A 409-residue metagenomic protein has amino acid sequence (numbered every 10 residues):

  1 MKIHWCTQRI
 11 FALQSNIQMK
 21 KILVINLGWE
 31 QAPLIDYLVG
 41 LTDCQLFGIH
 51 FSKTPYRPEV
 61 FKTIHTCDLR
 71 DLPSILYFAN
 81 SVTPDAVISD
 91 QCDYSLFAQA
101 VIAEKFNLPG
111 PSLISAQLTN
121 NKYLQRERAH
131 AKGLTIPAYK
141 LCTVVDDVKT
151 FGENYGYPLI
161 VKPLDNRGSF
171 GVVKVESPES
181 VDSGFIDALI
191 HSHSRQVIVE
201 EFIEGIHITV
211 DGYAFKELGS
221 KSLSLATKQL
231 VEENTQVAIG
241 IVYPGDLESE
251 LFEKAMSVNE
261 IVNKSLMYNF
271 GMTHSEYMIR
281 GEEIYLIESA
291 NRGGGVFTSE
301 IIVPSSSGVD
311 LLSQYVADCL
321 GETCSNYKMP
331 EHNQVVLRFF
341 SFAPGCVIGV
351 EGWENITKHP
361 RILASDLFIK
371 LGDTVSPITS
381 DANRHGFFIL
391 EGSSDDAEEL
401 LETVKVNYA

Functional and structural regions predicted by a protein language model:
M1-Q18: N-terminal amphipathic/basic-hydrophobic helices that include classical n-h-c signal peptides and signal-anchor
C6-T7, A131, V316-A409: Peripheral (often C-terminal) accessory segments that flank ATP-dependent C-N-forming ligase machineries
N16-I114, S325, L371-T374, G392-A409: ATP-binding N-terminal substructure of ATP-dependent carboxylate-amine bond-forming enzymes
L23, L118-I198, E204, K216-E217 (+2 more regions): Active-site nucleotide/adenylate-binding loops and adjacent lid/helix of ATP-dependent enzymes
P58, P163-D165, N234-Q236, G295 (+1 more regions): Short, flexible turn/loop "capping" segments at secondary-structure junctions
Y155-G156, I279-Y285, T379-R384: A short, glycine/Asx- and small/polar-enriched loop/turn that sits immediately N-terminal to a beta-strand
A188-S194, F202-P244, E253-H274, M278-Y285 (+3 more regions): Phosphate-binding core of ATP-grasp and ATP-grasp-like enzymes
R292-Q314: ATP-dependent carboxylate-activation loops
